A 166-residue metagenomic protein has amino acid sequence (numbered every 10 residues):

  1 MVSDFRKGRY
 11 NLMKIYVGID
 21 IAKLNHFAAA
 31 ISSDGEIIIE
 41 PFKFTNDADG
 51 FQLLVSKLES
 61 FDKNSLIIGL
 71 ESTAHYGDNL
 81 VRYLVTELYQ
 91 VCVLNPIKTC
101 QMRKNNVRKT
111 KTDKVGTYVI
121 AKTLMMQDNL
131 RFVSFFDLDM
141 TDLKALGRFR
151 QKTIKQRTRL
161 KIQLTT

Functional and structural regions predicted by a protein language model:
M1-M13: Intrinsically disordered, low-complexity and often Lys/Arg-enriched segments
M13-S32, I120, T153: Gly/Thr-rich phosphate-binding beta-strand-loop-beta motif of the actin/hexokinase/Hsp70
K23, A74, K98: Short, glycine/acidic-enriched loop or turn micro-motifs at the edges of active sites
K23-D49: Short glycine-rich, Thr/Ser-proximal phosphate-binding strand/loop in the N-terminal lobe of ATP-dependent enzymes
D49-I67: Short, basic/hydrophobic alpha-helical segments
G69-N79: Acidic, metal-coordinating catalytic cores used for nucleic-acid/nucleotide bond scission and strand-transfer chemistry
C92-T166: Long, charge-rich intrinsically disordered scaffolds of nucleic-acid metabolism proteins
